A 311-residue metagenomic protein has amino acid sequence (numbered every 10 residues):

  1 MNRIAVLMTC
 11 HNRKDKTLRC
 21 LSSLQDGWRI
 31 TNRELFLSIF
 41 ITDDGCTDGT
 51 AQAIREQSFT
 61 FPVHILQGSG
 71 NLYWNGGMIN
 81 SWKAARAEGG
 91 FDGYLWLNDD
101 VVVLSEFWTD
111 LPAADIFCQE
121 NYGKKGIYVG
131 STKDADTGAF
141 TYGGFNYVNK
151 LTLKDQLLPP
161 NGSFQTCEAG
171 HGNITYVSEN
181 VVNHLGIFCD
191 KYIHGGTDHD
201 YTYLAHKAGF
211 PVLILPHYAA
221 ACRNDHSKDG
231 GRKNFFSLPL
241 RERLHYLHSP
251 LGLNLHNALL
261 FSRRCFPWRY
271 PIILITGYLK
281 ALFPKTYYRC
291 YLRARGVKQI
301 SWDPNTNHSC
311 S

Functional and structural regions predicted by a protein language model:
R13-W28: Short, well-formed alpha-helical segments that are part of the catalytic scaffolds of diverse glycosyltransferases
T42-Q52: A conserved acidic beta->alpha catalytic loop
G68-G89: Glycine-rich, basic loop-to-helix element that forms the pyrophosphate-binding segment of sugar-nucleotide handling
F91-V102: Short beta-strand-to-loop acidic/aromatic patch adjacent to the donor-nucleotide binding site
G126-T141: Short beta-strand-to-loop element that shapes/binds the nucleotide-sugar donor at the catalytic cleft/hinge
Q156-V177, R243-Y246: A recurrent flexible, glycine/aromatic-enriched loop bordering the glycosyltransferase active site that acts as
G170, T175-V177, V181-G186, K191-Y218: A short, conserved alpha-helix in the catalytic core of glycosyltransferases
R232-S311: Non-catalytic, C-terminal membrane-associated alpha-helical segments of glycosyltransferases
